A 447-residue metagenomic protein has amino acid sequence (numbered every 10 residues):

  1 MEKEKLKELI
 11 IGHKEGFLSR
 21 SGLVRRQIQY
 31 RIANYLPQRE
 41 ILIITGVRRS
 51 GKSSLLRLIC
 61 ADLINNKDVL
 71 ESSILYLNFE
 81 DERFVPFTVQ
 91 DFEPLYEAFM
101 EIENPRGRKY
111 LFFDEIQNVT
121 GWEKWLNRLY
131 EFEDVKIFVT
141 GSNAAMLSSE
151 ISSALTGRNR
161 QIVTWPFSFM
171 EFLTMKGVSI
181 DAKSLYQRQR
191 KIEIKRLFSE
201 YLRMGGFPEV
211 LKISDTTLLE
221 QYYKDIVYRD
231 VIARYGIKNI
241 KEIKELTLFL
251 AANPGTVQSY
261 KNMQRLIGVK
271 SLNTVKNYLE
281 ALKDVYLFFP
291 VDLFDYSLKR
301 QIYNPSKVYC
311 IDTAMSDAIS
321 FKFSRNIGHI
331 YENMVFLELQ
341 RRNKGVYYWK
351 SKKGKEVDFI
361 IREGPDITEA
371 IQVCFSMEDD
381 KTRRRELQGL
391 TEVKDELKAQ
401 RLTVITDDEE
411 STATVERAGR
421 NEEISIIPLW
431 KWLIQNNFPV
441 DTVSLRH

Functional and structural regions predicted by a protein language model:
M1-Q38, E410, H447: A short, basic N-terminal segment
E2-G16, A144, S149-A252, T256-S259: Interdomain motor-coupling "hinge/lid" segment immediately C-terminal to the ATP-binding subdomain of NTP-driven enzymes
K3, S73, L211-I367, F375: Accessory nucleic acid-recognition modules appended to NTPase machines
I44: Hydrophobic anchor at the beta1->P-loop junction of P-loop NTPases
S53: Walker A/P-loop
Y76-G107: Short glycine-rich substrate-engagement loop in P-loop NTPases that contacts/grips substrate
E409-H447: Domain-level recognition of nuclease-like catalytic cores that cleave nucleotide substrates
